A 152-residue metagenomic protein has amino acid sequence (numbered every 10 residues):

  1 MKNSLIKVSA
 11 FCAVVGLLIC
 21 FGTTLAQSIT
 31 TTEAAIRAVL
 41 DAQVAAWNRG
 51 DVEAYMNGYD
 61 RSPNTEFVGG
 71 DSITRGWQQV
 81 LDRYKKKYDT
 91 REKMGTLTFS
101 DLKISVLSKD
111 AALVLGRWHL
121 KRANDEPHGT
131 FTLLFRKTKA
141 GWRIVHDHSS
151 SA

Functional and structural regions predicted by a protein language model:
M1-K7: Positively charged n-region of N-terminal signal peptides that target proteins for export
S9, A13-G58, Q79: Short, low-complexity N-terminal intrinsically disordered segments enriched in polar/charged residues
Q43, F67-G69, A111-K121, L134: Short, well-ordered beta-strand segments in beta-rich or mixed alpha/beta enzyme and ligand-binding folds
V52-L107, H119-E126: A solvent-exposed, acidic/Ser-Thr-rich amphipathic alpha-helical stretch
F99-D101, L115, I144: Hydrophobic residues on conserved beta-strands that form the core of alpha/beta folds
I104-D110, R136-G141: A short, structured loop/turn motif at beta-sheet edges
H128-A152: Short beta-strand edge/turn micro-motifs at domain boundaries
